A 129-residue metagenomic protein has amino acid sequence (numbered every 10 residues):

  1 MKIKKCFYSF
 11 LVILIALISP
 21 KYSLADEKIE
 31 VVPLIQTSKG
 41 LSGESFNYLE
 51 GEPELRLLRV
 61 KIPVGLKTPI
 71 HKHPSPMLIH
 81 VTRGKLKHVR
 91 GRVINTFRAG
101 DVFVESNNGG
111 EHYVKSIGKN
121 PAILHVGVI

Functional and structural regions predicted by a protein language model:
I3, F7-L11, I15-E54, F103-V104: A short, N-terminal "cap"/entry segment at the start of jelly-roll beta-barrel domains of the cupin/DSBH fold
E50, K72, H80, T96 (+1 more regions): Extracellular/periplasmic catalytic domains that process cell-envelope and extracellular macromolecules
E50-P53, G65-M77: A short beta-loop-beta micro-motif enriched in histidine and acidic residues
E52-L57, P63, G109, K119: Extracytoplasmic
I62, G91-G109: Short acidic-glycine-tyrosine-enriched beta hairpin
K67-T68, K87, F103, N108-K115: Histidine-centered metal-chelating micro-motifs
S75-R92, D101: Glycine- and acidic-residue-biased ligand/ion/polar-headgroup-sensing regions
N108-I129: Ligand-binding loop in jelly-roll beta-barrel domains
